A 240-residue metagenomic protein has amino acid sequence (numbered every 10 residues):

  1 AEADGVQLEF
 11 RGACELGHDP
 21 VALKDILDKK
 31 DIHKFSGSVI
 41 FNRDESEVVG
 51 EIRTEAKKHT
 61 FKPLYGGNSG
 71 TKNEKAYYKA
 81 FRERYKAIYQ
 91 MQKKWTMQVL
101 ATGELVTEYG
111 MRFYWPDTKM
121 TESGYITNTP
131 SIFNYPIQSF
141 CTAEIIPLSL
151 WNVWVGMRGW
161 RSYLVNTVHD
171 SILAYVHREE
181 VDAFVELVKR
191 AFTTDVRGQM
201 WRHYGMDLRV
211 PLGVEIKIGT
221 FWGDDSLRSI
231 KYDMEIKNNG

Functional and structural regions predicted by a protein language model:
A1-G240: Conserved catalytic core of nucleotide polymerization and phosphodiester-bond processing enzymes
